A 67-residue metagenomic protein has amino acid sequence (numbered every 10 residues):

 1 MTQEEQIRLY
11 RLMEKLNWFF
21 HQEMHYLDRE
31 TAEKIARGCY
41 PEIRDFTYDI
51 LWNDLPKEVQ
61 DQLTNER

Functional and structural regions predicted by a protein language model:
M1-E30: N-terminal acidic leader/helix
M1-E4, D54-R67: Short intrinsically disordered terminal tails
Y10, E33-P41: Short, charged, amphipathic alpha-helical segments
L16, E23, C39, I43-F46: Amphipathic alpha-helices that form helix-helix packing interfaces
